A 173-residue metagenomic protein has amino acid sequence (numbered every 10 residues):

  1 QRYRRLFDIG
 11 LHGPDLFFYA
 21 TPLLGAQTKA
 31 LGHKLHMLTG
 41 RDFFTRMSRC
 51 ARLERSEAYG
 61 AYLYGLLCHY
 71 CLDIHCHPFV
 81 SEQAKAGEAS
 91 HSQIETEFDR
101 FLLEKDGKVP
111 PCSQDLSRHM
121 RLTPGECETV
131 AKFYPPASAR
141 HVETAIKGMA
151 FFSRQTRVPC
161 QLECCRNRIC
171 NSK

Functional and structural regions predicted by a protein language model:
Q1-K173: N-terminal leader/auxiliary helical segments
